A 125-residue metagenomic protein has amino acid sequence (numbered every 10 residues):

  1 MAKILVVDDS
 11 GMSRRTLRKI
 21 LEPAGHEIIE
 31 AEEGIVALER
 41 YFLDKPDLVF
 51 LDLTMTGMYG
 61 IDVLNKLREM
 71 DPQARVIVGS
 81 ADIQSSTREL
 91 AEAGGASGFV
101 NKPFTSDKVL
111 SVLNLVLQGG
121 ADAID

Functional and structural regions predicted by a protein language model:
G11-I29, G94, V116: Two-component/phosphorelay signaling modules centered on CheY-like receiver
E33-V36, Y59-D62: Acidic catalytic/metal-coordinating carboxylates
D44-F50: Active-site beta3 strand of CheY-like receiver
M55: Receiver (REC) domain active-site loop signature in two-component systems and cognate sites in sensor histidine kinases
D62, I83-G98, S111: Alpha4 helix (beta4-alpha4-beta5 surface) of REC/receiver domains from two-component response regulators
K102: A Lys-centered signature of the CheY-like receiver
T105: Receiver (REC) domain switch/active-site region of two-component response regulators
